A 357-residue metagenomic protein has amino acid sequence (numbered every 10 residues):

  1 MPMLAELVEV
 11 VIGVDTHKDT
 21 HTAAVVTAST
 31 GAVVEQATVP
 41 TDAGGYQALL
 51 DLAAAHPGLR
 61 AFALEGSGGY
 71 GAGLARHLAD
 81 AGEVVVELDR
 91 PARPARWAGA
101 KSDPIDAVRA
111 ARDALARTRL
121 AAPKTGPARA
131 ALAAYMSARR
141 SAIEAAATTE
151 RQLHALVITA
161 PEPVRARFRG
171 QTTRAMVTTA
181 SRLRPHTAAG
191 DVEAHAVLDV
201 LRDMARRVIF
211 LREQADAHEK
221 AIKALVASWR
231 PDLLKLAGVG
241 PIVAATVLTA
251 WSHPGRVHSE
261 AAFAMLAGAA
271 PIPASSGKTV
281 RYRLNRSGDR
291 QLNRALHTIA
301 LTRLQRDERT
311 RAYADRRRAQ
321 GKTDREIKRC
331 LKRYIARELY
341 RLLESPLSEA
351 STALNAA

Functional and structural regions predicted by a protein language model:
P2-T27, A110, A142: Gly/Thr-rich phosphate-binding beta-strand-loop-beta motif of the actin/hexokinase/Hsp70
K18-G44: Short glycine-rich, Thr/Ser-proximal phosphate-binding strand/loop in the N-terminal lobe of ATP-dependent enzymes
G44-A61: Short, basic/hydrophobic alpha-helical segments
G58-Y70: Short glycine-rich phosphate-binding loop at a beta-alpha junction
A79, V85-P123, A130, A134 (+2 more regions): Short alpha-helix plus adjacent loop in nuclease-associated cores
S102, K235, P241-Q320, D324: Phosphate-backbone recognition surface of nucleic-acid-processing proteins
Y135-D232, A356: Glycine-rich, often acidic, oxyanion-interacting loops/wings at catalytic, nucleic-acid, or phospho-protein interfaces
G277-K278, Y282, A314-A357: Low-complexity, acidic/Ser/Thr- and charged residue-rich accessory regions of DNA metabolism proteins
